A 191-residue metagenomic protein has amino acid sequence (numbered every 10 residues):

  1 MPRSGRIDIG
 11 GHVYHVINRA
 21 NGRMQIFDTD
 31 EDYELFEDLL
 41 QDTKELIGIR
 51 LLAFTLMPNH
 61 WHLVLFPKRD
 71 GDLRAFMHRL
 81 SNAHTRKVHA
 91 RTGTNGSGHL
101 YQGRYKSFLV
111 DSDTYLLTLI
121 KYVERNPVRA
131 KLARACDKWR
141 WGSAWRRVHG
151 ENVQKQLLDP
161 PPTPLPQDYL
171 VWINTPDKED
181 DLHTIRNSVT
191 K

Functional and structural regions predicted by a protein language model:
M1-M57, F66-K191: Short Pro-Cys-Gly-centered "Cys-loop" motif that presents a nucleophilic cysteine in a tight turn
W61-L63: A generic structural motif
